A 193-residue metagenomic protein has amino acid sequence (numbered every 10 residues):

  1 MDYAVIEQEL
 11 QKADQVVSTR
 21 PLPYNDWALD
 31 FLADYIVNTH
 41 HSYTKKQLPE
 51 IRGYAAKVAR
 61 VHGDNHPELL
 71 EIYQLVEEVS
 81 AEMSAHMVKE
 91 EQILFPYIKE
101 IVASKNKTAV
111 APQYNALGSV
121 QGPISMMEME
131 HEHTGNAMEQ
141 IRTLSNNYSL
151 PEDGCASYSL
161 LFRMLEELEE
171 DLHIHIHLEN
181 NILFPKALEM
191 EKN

Functional and structural regions predicted by a protein language model:
M1-N193: Small-residue-biased structural context
